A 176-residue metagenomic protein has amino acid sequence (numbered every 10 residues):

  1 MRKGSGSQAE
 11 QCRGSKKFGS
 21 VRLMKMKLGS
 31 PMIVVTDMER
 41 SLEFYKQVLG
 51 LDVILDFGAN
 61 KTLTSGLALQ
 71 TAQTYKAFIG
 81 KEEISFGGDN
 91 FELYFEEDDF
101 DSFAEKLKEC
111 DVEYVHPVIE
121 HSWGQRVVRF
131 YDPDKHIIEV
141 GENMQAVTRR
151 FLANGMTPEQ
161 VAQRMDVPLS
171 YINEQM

Functional and structural regions predicted by a protein language model:
Q8, F18-G29, D52-F95, A104-Y131 (+4 more regions): Vicinal oxygen chelate
V35-D37, S122: Conserved beta-strand-loop-alpha-helix junction that forms the acyl-donor binding cleft
D37-M38, D98-F100: Helix N-cap motif at beta-to-alpha junctions
S41-K46, L107, K135: Conserved active-site tyrosine of GNAT-family acetyltransferases
I138-E139: Long, amphipathic alpha-helical segments that form or neighbor coiled-coils/leucine zippers used for dimerization
